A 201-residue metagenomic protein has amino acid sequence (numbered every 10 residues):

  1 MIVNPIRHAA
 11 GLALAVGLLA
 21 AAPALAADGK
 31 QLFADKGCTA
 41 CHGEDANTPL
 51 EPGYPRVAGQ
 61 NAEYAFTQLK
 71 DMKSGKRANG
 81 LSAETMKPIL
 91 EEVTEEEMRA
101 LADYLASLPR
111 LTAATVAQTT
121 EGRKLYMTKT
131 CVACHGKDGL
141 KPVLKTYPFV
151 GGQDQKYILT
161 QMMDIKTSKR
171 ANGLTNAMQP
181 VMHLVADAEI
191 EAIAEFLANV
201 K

Functional and structural regions predicted by a protein language model:
I2-L12: Bacterial N-terminal signal peptides that target proteins for export
A21-A24: N-terminal signal peptide c-region/cleavage motif recognized by signal peptidases
A26-D45, T115-G139: Sequence/structural segment immediately N-terminal to covalent heme-attachment motifs in c-type and related
K30, G43-A78, A83, K87-E92 (+3 more regions): Gly/Gly-Pro-rich "capping" loops immediately C-terminal to redox-active cysteine motifs in periplasmic/lumenal
F33, M72, Y104-L105, Y126 (+2 more regions): Conserved hydrophobic/aromatic "anchor" residues that stabilize well-ordered secondary structure elements
R77-A78, S107-T119: Intrinsically disordered, low-complexity Ser/Thr-rich linker and spacer segments in cell-wall-related proteins
L90-A113, V181-K201: C-terminal capping alpha-helices of c-type cytochrome domains
